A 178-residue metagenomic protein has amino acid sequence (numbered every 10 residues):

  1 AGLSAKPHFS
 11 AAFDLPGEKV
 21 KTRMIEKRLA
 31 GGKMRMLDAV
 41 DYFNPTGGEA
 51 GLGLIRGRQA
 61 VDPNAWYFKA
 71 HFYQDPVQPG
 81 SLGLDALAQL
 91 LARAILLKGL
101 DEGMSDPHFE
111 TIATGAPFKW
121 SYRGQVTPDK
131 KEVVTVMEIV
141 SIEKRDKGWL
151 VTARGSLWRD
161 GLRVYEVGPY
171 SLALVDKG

Functional and structural regions predicted by a protein language model:
A1-Q78, D101-E102, P107-T111, R123-T127 (+2 more regions): Non-catalytic linker/capping segments at the edges of enzyme domains
F72-Y73, V77-A92: C-terminal, non-catalytic macromolecule-binding modules
S81, K130-K131: Surface-exposed loop/turn positions
Q89-S121: Conserved short alpha-helical segments that host acidic/polar catalytic motifs at enzyme active sites
G115, E132-V134, E138-S141: Phosphate/diphosphate-binding loops
